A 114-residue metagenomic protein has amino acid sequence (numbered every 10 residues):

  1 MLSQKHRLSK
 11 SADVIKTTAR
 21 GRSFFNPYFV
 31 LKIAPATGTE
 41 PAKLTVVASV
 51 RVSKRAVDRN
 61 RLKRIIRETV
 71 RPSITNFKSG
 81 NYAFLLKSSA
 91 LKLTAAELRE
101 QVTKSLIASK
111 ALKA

Functional and structural regions predicted by a protein language model:
M1-A114: Positively charged, solvent-exposed patches that mediate nucleic-acid binding
